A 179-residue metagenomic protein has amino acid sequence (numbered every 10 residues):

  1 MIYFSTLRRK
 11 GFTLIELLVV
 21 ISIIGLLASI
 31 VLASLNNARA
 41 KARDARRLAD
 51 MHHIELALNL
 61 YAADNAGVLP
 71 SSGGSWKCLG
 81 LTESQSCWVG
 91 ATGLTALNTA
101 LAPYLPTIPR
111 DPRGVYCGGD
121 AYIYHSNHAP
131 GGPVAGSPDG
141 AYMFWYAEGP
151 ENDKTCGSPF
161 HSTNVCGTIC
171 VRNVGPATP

Functional and structural regions predicted by a protein language model:
M1-F12: N-terminal leader/signal peptides at the extreme start of proteins
K10-S22: N-terminal signal-anchor/signal peptide hydrophobic helix marking the start of the first transmembrane segment
S22-I23, D50: Residues within membrane-spanning alpha-helices of integral membrane proteins, especially the hydrophobic core/packing
I24-R43, A62: C-terminal juxtamembrane segment of a hydrophobic transmembrane alpha-helix
A40-G67, G93: Membrane-proximal N-terminal amphipathic helix
N59, A63-Y142: Extracellular/periplasmic head regions of type IV pilus-like filament subunits
P133-P179: Short, surface-exposed interaction loops/tails
